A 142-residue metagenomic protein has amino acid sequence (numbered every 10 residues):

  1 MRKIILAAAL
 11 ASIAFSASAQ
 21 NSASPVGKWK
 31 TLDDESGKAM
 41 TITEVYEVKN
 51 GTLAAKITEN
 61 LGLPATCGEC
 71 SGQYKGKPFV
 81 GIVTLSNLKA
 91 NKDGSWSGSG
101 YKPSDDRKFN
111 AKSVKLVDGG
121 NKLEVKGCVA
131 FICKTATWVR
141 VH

Functional and structural regions predicted by a protein language model:
M1-I4: Positively charged n-region of N-terminal signal peptides that target proteins for export
L6-A9: Sec-dependent N-terminal signal peptides
A14-S18: N-terminal signal peptide c-region/cleavage motif recognized by signal peptidases
Q20-W29: Cleaved targeting-peptide boundary
T31-S104, F109-A111: Central antiparallel beta-sheet cores of small beta-barrel/beta-sandwich binding domains
S104-D106, S113-K115, G119-T135: Short, exposed beta-strand-loop hairpins at the edges of beta-sheets in extracellular/periplasmic proteins
